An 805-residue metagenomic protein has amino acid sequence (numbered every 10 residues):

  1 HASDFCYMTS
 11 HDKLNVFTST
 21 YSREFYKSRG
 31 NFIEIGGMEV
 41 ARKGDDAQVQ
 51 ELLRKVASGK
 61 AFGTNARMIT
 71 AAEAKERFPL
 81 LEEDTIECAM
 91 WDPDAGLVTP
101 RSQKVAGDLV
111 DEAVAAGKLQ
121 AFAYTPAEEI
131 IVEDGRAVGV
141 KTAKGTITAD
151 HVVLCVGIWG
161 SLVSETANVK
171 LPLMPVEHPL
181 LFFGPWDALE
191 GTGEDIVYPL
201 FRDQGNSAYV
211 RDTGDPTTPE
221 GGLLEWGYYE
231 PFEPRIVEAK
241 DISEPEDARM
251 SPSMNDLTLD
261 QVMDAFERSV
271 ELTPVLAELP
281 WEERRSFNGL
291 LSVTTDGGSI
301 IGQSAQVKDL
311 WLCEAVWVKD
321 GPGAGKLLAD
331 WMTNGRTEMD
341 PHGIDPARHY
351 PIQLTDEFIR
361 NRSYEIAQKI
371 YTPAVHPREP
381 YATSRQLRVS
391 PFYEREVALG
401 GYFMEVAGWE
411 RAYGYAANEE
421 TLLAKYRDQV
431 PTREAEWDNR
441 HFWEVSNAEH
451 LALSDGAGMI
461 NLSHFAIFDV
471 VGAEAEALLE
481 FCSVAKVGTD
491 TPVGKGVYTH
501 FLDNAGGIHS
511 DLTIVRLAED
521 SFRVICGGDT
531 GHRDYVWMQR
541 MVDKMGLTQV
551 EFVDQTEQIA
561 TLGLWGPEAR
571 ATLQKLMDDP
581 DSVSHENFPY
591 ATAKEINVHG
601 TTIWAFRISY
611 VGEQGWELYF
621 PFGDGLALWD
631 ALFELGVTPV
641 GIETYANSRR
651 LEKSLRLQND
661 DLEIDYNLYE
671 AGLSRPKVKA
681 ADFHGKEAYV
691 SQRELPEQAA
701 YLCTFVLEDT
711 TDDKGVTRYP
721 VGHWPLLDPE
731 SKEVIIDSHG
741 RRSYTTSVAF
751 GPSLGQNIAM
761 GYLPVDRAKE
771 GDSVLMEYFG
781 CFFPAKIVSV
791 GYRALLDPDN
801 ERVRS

Functional and structural regions predicted by a protein language model:
S3-F5, H11-D12, A95-L97, S207-Y209 (+5 more regions): Glycine-rich phosphate/pyrophosphate-binding beta-alpha loops
S3-M8, E39-V40, A167-I196, E267 (+4 more regions): Central beta-strand plus flanking loop segment that forms part of the substrate or channel wall within the catalytic
S3-R77, G205-V210, T217-G222, S253 (+3 more regions): Dinucleotide-binding Rossmann-like beta1-alpha1 core, especially the glycine-rich loop that anchors the ADP
E24, S28, I33, G44-A123 (+3 more regions): Flavin (FAD/FMN) cofactor-binding and adjacent substrate-gating region of FAD-dependent oxidoreductase domains
T146-V197, M339, G625, P639-V640: Central helical "cap/lid" subdomain
V169, W186-D309: Active-site lid/adjacent beta-loop-alpha segment flanking the redox-cofactor pocket in flavoenzymes
S251-H376, P380-S384: C-terminal catalytic lobe of FAD-dependent flavoproteins
P351-S805: Glycine/proline-enriched, intrinsically flexible loops and inter-domain linkers
